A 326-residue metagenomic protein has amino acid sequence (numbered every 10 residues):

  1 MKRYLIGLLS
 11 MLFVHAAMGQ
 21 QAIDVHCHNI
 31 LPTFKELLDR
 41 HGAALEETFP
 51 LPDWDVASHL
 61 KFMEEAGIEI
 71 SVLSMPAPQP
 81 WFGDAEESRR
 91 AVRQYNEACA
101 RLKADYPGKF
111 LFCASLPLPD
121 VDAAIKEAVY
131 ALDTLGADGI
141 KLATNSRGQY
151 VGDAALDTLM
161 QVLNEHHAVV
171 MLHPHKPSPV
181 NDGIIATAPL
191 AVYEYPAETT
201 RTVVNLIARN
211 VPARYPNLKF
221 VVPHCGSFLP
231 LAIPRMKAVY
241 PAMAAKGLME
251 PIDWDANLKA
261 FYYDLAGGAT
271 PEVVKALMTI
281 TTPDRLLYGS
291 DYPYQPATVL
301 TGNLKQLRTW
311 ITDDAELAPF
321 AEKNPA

Functional and structural regions predicted by a protein language model:
K2-L8: Sec-dependent signal peptide recognition, specifically the positively charged N-region followed immediately by
Y4, Q20-V25, N29-I70, E97-D105 (+6 more regions): Mid-to-C-terminal alpha-helical segments outside catalytic/metal-binding sites
I23-C27, S71-L73, L111-A114, I140-L142 (+4 more regions): Hydrophobic faces of well-ordered beta-strands that scaffold small-molecule active sites in alpha/beta enzyme cores
C27-N29, L118, P174-S178, Y292-Q295: Short glycine-enriched loops at secondary-structure junctions
E69, M75-V203: Active-site gating/metal-coordination segments in enzymes
V180, T187-I207, K219, P223-A326: H/E-rich (His + Asp/Glu) clusters that bind or coordinate divalent metals
